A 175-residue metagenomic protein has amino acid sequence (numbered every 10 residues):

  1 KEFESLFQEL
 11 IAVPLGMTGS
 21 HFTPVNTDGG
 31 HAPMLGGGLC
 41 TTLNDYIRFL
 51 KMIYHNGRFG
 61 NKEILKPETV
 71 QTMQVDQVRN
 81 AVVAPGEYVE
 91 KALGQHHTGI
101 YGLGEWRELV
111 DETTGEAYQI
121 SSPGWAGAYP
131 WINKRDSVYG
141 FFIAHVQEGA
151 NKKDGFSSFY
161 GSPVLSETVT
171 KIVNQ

Functional and structural regions predicted by a protein language model:
K1-I11, D45-N56, S137-G140: Alpha-helical scaffold elements that line and support the substrate/ligand-binding pocket of soluble hydrolases
K1-M34, R58-Q71: Active-site helix/loop module of the DD-peptidase/beta-lactamase fold, centered on the serine-lysine SxxK catalytic
E4, Q8, L43-L50, V70 (+2 more regions): Extracytoplasmic/secreted envelope proteins and their assembly/folding machinery, especially bacterial periplasmic
A12, G16-M17, K51-H55, V75 (+1 more regions): Residues at helix-coil transition
T18-N44, V75-F141: Active-site Gly/Thr loop motif
R48-A81: Flexible, glycine-rich surface segments
V78-V82, A150-Q175: Short, gly/Ser/Thr-rich active-site loops of penicillin-recognizing serine hydrolases
V146-E148: A short acidic/small-residue loop/turn micro-motif
